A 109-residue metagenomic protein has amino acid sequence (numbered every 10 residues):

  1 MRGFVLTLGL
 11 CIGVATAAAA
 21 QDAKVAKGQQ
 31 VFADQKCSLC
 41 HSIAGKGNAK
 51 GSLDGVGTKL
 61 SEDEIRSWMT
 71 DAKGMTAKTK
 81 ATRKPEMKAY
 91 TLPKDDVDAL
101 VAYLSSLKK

Functional and structural regions predicted by a protein language model:
V5-A15: Bacterial N-terminal signal peptides
T16-A33: Electrostatic cytochrome c docking/interface patches
G28, Q35-I43, I65, L100-L104: The canonical Cys-X-X-Cys-His
N48-G57, D71-L107: Axial heme c-ligation environment in periplasmic c-type cytochrome domains
T58-M69: Short microdomains enriched in Cys/His and/or Lys/Arg
